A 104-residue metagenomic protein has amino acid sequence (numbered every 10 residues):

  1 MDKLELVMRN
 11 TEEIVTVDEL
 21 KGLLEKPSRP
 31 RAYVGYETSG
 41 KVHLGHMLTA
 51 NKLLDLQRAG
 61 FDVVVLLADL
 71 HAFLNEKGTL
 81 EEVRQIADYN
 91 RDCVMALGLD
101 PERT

Functional and structural regions predicted by a protein language model:
M1-S39: Non-catalytic terminal extensions that flank enzyme cores
S28-P30, A59-F61, D100-T104: Short, well-ordered coil/turn segments that N-cap beta-strands
R31-G35, H43, V64-L66: Short, conserved beta-strand segments within well-ordered enzyme catalytic domains that often line or immediately flank
E37-K41, L70-F73: Short active-site-proximal "capping" loops at secondary-structure junctions
L44-H46, E76-E81: Short, solvent-exposed loop/turn segments at secondary-structure boundaries
L44-V65: Histidine-anchored nucleotide/phosphate-binding helix
D62-L74: A short glycine/small-residue-enriched secondary-structure motif
V83-T104: A glycine-rich helix N-cap at a beta->alpha junction
